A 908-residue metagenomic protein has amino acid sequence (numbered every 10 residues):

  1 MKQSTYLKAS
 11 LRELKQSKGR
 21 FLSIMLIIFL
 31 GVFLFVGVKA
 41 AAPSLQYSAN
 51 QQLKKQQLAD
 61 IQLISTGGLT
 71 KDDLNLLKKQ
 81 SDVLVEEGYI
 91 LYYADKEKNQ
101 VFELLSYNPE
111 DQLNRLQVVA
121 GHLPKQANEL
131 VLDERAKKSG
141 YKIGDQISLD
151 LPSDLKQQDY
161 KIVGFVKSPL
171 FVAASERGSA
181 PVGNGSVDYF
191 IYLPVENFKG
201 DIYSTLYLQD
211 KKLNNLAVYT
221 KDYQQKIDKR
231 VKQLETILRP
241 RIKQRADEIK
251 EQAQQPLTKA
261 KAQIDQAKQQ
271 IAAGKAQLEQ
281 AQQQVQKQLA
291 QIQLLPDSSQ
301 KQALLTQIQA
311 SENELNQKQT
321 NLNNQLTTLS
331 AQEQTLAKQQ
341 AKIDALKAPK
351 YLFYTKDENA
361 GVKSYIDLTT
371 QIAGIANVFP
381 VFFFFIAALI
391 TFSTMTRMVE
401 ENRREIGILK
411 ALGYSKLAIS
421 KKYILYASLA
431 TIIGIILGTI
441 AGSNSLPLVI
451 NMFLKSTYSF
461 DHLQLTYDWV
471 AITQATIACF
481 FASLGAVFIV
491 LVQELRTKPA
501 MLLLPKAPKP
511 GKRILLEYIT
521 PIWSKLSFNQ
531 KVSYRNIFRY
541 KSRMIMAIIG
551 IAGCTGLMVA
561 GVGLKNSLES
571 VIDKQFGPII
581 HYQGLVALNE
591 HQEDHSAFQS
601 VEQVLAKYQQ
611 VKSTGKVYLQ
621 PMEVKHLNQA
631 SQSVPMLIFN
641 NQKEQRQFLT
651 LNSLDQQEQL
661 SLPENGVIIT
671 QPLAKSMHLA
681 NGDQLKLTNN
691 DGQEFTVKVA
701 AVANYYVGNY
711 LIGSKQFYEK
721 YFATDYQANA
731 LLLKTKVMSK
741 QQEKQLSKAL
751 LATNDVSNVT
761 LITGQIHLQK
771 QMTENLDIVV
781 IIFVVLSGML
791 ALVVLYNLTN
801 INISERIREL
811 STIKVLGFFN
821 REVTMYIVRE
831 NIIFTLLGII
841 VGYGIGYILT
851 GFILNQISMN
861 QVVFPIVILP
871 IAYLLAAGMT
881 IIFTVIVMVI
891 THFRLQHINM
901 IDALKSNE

Functional and structural regions predicted by a protein language model:
M1-F33, I424, K512-G553, N802-E805 (+2 more regions): N-terminal Sec/SRP start-transfer signal
K2-S4, L495-I514, F893-E908: Short cytosolic juxtamembrane segments of multi-pass membrane proteins
Q3-F385, V571, Q575-G584, D691-E694 (+1 more regions): Membrane transport/envelope proteins' first extracytoplasmic loop
K15-S17, L389-S428, D777, A791-T835: Interfacial "coupling" helices/loops that link adjacent transmembrane helices in transporter permeases
Q16-S44, D60, S428, I436 (+2 more regions): Short, strongly hydrophobic transmembrane alpha-helices
F392-R397, N402-R404, S428-F460, W469-R496 (+4 more regions): Small-residue-rich transmembrane alpha-helices
F528-E664, Q671-P672, D683: Juxtamembrane segments of multi-pass membrane proteins
